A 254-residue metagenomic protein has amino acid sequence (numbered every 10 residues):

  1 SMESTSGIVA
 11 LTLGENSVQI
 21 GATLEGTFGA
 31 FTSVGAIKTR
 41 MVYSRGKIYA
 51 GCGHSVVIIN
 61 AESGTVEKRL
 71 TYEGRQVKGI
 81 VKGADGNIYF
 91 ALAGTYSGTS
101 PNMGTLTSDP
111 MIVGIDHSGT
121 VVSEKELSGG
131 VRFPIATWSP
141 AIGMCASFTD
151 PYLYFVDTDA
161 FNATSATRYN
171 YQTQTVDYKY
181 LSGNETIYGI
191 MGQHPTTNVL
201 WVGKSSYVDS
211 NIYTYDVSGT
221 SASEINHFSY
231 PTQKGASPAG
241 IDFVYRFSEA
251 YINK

Functional and structural regions predicted by a protein language model:
S1, K47-G51, N87-F90, Y152-F155 (+1 more regions): Conserved beta-propeller blade signature
M2-S6, S55, G94-M103, T158-A163 (+1 more regions): Short glycine/acidic-enriched loop and turn motifs that connect beta-strands
S6-A10, H54-V57, D109-V113, S165-T167 (+1 more regions): A short loop-to-beta-strand structural motif that recurs across blades of beta-propeller domains
T12-N16, N60-T65, I115-T120, N170-Q174 (+1 more regions): Short loop/turn segments that connect beta-strands within beta-propeller blades
S17-T32, T65-T71, V121-A136, Q174-G183 (+1 more regions): A short beta-strand motif characteristic of beta-propeller blades
A30-S44, G74-A84, G130-F148, G183-P195 (+1 more regions): Repeated scaffold domains used in trafficking and secretory/extracellular systems, primarily beta-propellers
S128-T214: Intrinsically disordered, low-complexity segments enriched in Gly and acidic/Ser/Thr residues that form flexible
S205, S210-K254: Blade-level signature of beta-propeller repeat domains, shared across WD40, Kelch, NHL, RCC1 and BNR/Asp-box propellers
